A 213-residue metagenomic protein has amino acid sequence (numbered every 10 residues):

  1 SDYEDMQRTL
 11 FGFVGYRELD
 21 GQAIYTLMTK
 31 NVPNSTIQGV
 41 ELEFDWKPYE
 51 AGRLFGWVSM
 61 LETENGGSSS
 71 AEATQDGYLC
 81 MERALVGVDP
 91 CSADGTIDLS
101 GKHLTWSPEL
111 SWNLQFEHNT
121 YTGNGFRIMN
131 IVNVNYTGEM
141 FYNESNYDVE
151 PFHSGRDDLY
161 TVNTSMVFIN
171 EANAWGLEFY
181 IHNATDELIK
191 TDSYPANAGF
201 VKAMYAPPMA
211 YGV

Functional and structural regions predicted by a protein language model:
S1-D5: Structural signature of Gram-negative outer-membrane beta-barrels, strongest in the C-terminal barrel of TonB-dependent
M6-Q7, V32, N65, L104 (+2 more regions): Short clusters of hydrophobic/aromatic residues that line enzyme substrate/ligand-binding pockets
Q7-V14, L61, G66-A73, F141-V149 (+1 more regions): Outer-membrane beta-barrel translocator domains and adjoining extracellular loop/strand segments of Gram-negative
F11, D45-K47, H182: Short amphipathic alpha-helical "recognition" segments used for binding
G12-M28, D76-V86, F152, A198-Y205: Surface-exposed loop/turn segments flanking beta-strands in extracellular/periplasmic regions
A23-I24, K30-N31, T96, N146 (+2 more regions): Short leucine-rich amphipathic alpha-helices used at interfaces
M28-E144: Gram-negative outer-membrane beta-barrel transporters
K102-V213: Conserved C-terminal beta-signal and adjacent last beta-strands/turns of outer-membrane beta-barrel proteins
